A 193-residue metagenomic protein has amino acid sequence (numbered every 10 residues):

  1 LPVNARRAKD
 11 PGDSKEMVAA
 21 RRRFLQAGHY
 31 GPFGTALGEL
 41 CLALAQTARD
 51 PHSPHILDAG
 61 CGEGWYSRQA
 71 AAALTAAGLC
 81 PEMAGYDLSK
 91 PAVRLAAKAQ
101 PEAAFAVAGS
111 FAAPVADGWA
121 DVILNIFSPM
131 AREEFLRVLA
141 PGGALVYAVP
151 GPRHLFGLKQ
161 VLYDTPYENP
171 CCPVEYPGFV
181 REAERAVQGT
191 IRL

Functional and structural regions predicted by a protein language model:
R6, D10-A36, L40, L44: Class I SAM-dependent methyltransferase Rossmann-like catalytic core, especially the SAM/SAH-binding loop
H52-G62: Conserved class I S-adenosyl-L-methionine
E63-G78: Conserved SAM-binding loop of SAM-dependent methyltransferases across substrates and taxa, primarily the Class I
D87-S89: Conserved SAM/SAH-binding beta-strand->alpha-helix loop
P101-A113: Conserved SAM-binding strand-loop segment of SAM-dependent methyltransferases
F111-V122: A short acidic, Gly/Pro-enriched loop at the edge of an enzyme's catalytic core that lines a small-molecule cofactor
R132-V146: A short glycine-rich, Lys/Arg-flanked "PGG" loop and its adjoining helix->strand segment in the class I
A144-E175: Conserved class I S-adenosyl-L-methionine
